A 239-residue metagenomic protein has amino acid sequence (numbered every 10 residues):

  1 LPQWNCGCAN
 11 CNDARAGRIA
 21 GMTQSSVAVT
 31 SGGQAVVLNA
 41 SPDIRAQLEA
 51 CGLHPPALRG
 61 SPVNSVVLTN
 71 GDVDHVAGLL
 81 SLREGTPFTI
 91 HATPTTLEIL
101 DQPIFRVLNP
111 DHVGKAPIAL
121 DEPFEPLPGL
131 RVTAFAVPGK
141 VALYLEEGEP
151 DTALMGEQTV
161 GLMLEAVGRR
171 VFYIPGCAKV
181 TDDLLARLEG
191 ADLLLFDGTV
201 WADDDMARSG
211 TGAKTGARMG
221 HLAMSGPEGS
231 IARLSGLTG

Functional and structural regions predicted by a protein language model:
L1-P175, K179-V180, A232-T238: Binuclear metal-dependent hydrolase catalytic cores
E157-T159, V167-F172, A178-G239: Cap/insert and terminal regions of metallo-dependent hydrolase folds
